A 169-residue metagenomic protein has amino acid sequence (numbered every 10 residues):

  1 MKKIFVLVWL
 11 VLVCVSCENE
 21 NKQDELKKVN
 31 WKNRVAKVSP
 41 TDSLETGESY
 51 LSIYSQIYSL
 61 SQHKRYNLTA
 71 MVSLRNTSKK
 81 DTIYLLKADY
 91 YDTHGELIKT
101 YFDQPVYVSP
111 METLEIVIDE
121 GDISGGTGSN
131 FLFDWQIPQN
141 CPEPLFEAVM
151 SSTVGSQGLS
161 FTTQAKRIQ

Functional and structural regions predicted by a protein language model:
K2-V8: Sec-dependent signal peptide recognition, specifically the positively charged N-region followed immediately by
V13-S16: C-terminal motif of bacterial Sec signal peptides marking the signal peptidase cleavage site
N21-W31, D122-Q169: Terminal connector regions
E25-T46: Post-signal peptide N-terminal segment of mature Sec-exported envelope proteins
R65-M71: Short, solvent-exposed loop/turn segments enriched in Ser/Thr/Gly
L74-D81: Asparagine-centered strand-capping/turn motif at beta-strand->loop junctions
D81-A88, K99-T100, E143-E147: Short, hydrophobic/aromatic beta-strand segments
T93-N130: Intrinsically disordered, low-complexity Pro/Gly/Ser/Thr-rich segments with frequent PxxP/GP/PP motifs and embedded
